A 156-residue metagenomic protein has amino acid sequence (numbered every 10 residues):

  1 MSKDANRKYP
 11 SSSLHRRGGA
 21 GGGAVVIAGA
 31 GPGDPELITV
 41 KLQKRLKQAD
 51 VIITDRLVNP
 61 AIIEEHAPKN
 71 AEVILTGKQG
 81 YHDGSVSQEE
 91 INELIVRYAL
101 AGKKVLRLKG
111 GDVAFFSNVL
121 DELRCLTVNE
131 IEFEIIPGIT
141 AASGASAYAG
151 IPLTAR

Functional and structural regions predicted by a protein language model:
S2-Y9, G21-A30, P35, V40-I139 (+1 more regions): Class I S-adenosyl-L-methionine
R16-G19: Glycine-biased, low-complexity coil/linker segments
G150-R156: Short, glycine-/small-residue-rich phosphate/pyrophosphate-handling segment
